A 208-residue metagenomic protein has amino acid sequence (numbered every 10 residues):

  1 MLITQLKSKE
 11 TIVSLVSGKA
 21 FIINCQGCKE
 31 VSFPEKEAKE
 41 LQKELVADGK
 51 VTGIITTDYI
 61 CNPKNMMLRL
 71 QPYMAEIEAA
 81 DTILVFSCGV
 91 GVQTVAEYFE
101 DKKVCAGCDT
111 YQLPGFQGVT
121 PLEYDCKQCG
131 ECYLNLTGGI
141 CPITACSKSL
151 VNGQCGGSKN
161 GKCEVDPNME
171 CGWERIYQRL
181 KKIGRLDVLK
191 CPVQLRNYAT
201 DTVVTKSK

Functional and structural regions predicted by a protein language model:
M1-N62, L70-I83, A96-L136, I140-K208: Iron-sulfur (Fe-S) cluster-binding modules
V85-G89: N-terminal glycine-rich "phosphate-gripper" loop used for MgATP/nucleotide binding and carboxylate activation
G91-T94: Short, well-ordered alpha-helical microsegments
